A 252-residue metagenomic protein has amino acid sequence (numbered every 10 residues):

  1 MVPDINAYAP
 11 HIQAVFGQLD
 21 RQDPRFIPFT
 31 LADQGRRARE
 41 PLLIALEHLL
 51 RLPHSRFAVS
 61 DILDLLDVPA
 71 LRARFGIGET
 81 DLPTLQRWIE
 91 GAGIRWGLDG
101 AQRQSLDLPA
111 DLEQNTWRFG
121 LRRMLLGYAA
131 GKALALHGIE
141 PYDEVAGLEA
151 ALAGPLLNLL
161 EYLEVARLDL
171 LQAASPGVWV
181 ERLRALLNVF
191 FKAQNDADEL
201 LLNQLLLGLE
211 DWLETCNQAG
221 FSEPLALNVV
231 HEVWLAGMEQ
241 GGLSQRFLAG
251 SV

Functional and structural regions predicted by a protein language model:
M1-V252: Polyanion-engaging groove/track-forming segments
